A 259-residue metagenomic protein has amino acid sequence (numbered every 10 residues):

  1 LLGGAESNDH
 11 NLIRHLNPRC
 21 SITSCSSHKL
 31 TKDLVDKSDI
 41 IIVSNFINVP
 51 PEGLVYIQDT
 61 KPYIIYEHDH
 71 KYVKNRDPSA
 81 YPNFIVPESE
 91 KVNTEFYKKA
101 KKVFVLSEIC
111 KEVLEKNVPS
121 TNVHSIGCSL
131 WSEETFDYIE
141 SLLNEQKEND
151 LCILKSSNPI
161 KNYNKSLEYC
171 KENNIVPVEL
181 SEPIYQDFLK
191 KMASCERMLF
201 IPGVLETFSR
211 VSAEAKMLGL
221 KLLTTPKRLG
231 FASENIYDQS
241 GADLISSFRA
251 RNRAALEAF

Functional and structural regions predicted by a protein language model:
L1-V49, L223-A254: N-terminal pre-catalytic "stem/leader" segment of glycosyltransferase-like enzymes
I40-I42, Q58-P87: Active-site proximal beta-strand in glycosyltransferases
P82-V103, E112, A193: Membrane-proximal helix-turn-helix segments that form the acceptor-binding/catalytic region of lipid-linked
K98-N122, N162: A short, active-site helix/loop in glycosyltransferases that binds the activated sugar's phosphate group
L130-F188: Conserved catalytic-core segment of nucleotide-activated headgroup transferases in glycan assembly
L189, S212-L218: Short alpha-helical segment that forms part of, or immediately flanks, the ligand-binding pocket in carbohydrate-active
E196, G219: A short alpha->beta transition loop at the rim of the catalytic pocket in nucleotide-sugar-dependent
F200-V211, K227, F231-S233: Nucleotide-sugar-dependent
